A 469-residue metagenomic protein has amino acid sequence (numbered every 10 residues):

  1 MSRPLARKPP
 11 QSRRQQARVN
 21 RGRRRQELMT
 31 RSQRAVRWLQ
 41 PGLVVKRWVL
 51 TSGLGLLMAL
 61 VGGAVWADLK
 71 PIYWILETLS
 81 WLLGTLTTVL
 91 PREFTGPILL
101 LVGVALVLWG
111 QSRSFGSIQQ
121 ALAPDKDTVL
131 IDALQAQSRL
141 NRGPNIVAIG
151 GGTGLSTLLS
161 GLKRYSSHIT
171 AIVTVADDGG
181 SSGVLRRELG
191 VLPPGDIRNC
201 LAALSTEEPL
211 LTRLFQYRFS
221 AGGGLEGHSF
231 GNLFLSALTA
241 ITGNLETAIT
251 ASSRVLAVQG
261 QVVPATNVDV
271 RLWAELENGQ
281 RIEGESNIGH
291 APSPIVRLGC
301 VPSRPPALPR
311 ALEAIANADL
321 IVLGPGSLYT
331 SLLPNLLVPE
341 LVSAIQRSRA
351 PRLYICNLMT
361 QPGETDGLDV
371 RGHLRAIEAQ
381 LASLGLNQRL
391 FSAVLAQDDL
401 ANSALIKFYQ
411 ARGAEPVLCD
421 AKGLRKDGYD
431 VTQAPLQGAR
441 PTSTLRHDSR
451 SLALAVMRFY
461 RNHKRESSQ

Functional and structural regions predicted by a protein language model:
S2-K126, A176-S293, A455-M457: Electropositive, gly/pro-rich neighborhoods at or near active sites that engage anionic ligands
P4, G22-V44, G367-Q469: C-terminal functional extensions of proteins
S117-V147: N-terminal signal-anchor transmembrane helix
T153-L159, S181, Y329-L337: Short glycine/serine/threonine-rich phosphate/pyrophosphate-binding segments that cradle anionic phosphate groups
S167, S348-R352, Y429: A short helix->loop->beta-strand "cap" motif at the edges of active sites that frequently abuts
A318: An anion/phosphate-binding loop that grips the pyrophosphate of nucleotide cofactors and donors
L328-V338, A404-G413: Glycine/threonine-rich flexible loop motifs
N335-V342, D369-H373: Charged helix-capping and loop-helix junction motifs
